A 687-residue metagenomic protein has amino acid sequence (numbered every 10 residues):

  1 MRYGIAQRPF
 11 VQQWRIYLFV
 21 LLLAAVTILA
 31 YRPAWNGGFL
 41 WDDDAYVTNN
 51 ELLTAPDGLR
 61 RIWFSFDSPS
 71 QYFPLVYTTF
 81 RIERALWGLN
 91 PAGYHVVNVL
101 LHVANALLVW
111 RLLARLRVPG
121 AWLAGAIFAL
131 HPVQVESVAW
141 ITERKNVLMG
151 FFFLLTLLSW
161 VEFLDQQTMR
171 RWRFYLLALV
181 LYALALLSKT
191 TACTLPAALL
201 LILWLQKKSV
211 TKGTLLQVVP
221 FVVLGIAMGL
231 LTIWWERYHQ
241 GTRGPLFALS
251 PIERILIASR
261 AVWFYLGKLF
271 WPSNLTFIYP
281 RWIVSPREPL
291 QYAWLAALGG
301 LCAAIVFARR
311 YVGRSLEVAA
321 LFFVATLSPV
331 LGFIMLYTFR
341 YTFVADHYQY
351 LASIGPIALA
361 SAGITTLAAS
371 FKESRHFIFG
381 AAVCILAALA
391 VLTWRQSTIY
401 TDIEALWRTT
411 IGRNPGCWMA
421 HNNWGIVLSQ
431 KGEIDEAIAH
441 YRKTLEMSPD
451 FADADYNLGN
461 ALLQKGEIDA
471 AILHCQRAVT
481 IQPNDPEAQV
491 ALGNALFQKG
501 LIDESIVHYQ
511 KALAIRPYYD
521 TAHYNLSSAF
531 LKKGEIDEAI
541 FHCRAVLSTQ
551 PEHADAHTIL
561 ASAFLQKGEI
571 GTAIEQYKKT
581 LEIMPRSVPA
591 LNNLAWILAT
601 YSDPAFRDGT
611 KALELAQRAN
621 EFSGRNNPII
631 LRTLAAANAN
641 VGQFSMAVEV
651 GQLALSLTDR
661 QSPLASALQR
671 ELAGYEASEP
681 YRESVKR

Functional and structural regions predicted by a protein language model:
M1-A461, E467-D469, E487, A491 (+2 more regions): Polytopic membrane enzymes that build or remodel cell-surface glycoconjugates and lipids
R413, M447, I481, I515 (+4 more regions): Structural marker of alpha-solenoid helical repeat scaffolds
M419-Q430, D453-L463, E487-Q498, T521-K532 (+3 more regions): Conserved alpha-helical positions within TPR/SEL1-like repeat arrays
K533, L594, L598-A605, S678-E679: Glycine-centered coil turns and helix-coil junctions that link the paired helices within alpha-helical repeat units
P604-T610, R618-E621, R625-P628, N640-F644 (+1 more regions): Terminal, low-structured helical/coil segments at or just beyond the last alpha-helical repeat
